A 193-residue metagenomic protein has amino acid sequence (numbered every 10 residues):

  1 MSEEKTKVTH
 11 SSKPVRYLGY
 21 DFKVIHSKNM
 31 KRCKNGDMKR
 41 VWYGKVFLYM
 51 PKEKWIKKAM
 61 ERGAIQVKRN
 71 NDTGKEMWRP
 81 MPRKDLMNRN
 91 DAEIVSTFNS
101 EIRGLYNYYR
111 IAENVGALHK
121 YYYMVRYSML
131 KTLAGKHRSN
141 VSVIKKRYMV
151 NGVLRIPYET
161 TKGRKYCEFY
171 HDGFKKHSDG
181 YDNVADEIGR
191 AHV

Functional and structural regions predicted by a protein language model:
M1-R190: Non-catalytic terminal/accessory segments
